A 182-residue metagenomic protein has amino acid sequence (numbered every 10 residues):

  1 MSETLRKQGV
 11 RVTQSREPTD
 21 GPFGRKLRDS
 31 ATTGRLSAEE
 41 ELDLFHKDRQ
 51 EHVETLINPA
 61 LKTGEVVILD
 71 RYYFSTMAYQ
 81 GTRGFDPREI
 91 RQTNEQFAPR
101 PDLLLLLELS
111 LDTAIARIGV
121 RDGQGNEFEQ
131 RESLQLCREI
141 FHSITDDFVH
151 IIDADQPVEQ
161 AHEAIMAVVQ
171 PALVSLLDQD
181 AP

Functional and structural regions predicted by a protein language model:
S2-T4, D112-P182: NTP-dependent small-molecule kinase module
L5, S30, L56-A60, I144 (+1 more regions): Hydrophobic helix-cap positions at the C-terminus of alpha-helices in RecA-like/P-loop ATPase nucleotide-binding cores
K7-V12, Q124: Short, surface-exposed connector motifs at secondary-structure boundaries
V10-Q96: ATP-dependent small-molecule kinase phosphotransfer cores that center on conserved nucleotide phosphate-binding segments
P18, D48, Y72, L109-S110 (+2 more regions): Short beta->alpha linker loops
E65, D102, V149: Conserved acidic residues
R71, T76-E139: A glycine- and Lys/Arg-enriched "phosphate-lid" helix/loop adjacent to the NTP-binding pocket of small-molecule kinases
